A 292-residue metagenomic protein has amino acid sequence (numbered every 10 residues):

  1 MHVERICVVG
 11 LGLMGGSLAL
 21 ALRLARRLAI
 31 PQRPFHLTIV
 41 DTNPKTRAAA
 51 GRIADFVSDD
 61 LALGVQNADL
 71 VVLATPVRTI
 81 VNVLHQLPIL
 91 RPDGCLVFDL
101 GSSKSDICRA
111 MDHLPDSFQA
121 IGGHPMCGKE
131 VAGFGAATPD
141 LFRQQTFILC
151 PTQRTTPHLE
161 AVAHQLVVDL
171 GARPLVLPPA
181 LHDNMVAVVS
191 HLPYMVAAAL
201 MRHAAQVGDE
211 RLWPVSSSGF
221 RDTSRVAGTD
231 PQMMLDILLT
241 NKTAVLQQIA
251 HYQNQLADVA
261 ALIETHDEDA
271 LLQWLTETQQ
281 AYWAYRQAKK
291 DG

Functional and structural regions predicted by a protein language model:
M1-V65, L70: NAD(P)+-binding Rossmann beta1-loop-alpha1 motif at the extreme N-terminus of oxidoreductases
R5, P34-H36, Q119, T146 (+1 more regions): Residues at the starts of beta-strands that form the adenosine-phosphate
L61-R91, L96-F98: Rossmann-like NAD(P)-binding element
T75-V77, G101-S102, P125, L200: Short glycine-/small-residue-rich Rossmann-like dinucleotide-binding loops
V83-G135: Rossmann-like NAD(P)(H) cofactor-binding subdomain of soluble oxidoreductases
P139-R225: Internal alpha-helical scaffold of NAD(P)-dependent oxidoreductase catalytic cores
D209-Q279: Interdomain hinge/lid region at the active-site interface of Rossmann-like NAD(P)-dependent oxidoreductases
